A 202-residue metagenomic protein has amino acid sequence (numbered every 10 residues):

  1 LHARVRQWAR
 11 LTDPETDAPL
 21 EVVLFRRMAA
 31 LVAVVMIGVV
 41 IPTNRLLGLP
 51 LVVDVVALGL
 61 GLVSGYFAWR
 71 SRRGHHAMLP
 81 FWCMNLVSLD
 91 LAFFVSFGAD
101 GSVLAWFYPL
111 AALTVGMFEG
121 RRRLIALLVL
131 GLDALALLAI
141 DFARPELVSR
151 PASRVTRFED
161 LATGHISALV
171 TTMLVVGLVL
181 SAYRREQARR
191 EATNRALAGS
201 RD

Functional and structural regions predicted by a protein language model:
L1-P19: Short, Lys/Arg-rich, polar N-terminal cytosolic tail immediately upstream of the first transmembrane signal-anchor
P19-V32, L51, G120-L128, R157-V170: Alpha-helical transmembrane segments and their helix-membrane boundary motifs
V23-D100, W106-T114, L128-L135: Hydrophobic transmembrane alpha-helices and their membrane-interface boundaries in multi-pass, membrane-anchored
T43, F94, V176-L180, R184: Membrane-water interface at transmembrane helix exits
L110-A126, L169-S181: Short helix-perturbing small/polar motifs within transmembrane alpha-helices
D133-R144: C-terminal TM-helix exit segments that contain a strictly Trp-centered aromatic cap at the helix terminus
P145-V155: Membrane-interface helix termini and inter-helical loops of multi-pass transporters
T172, V179-R201: Amphipathic coiled-coil signal-transmission "stalk" helices
